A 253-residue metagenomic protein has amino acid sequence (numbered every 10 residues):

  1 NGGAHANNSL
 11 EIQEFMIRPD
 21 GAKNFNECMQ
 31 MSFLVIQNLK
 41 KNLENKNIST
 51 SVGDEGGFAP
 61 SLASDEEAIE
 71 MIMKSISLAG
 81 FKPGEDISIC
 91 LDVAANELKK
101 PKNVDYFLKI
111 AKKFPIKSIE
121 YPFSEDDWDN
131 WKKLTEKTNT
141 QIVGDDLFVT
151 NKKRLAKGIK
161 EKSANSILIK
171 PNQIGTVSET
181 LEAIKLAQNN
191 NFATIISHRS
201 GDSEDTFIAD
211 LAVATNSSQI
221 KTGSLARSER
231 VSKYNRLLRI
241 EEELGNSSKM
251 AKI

Functional and structural regions predicted by a protein language model:
N1-G53: Mobile "lid/hinge" segments at catalytic clefts and subdomain interfaces of large enzymes
N1-L10, D54-F58, F207, T215-I220: Conserved phosphate/anionic-ligand binding catalytic regions in large, soluble enzymes, centered on
E14-F25, S49-D65, C90, A94-K99: Active-site-proximal beta-alpha loop/turn segments in soluble metabolic enzymes
E66-I253: Catalytic core of soluble alpha/beta enzymes
